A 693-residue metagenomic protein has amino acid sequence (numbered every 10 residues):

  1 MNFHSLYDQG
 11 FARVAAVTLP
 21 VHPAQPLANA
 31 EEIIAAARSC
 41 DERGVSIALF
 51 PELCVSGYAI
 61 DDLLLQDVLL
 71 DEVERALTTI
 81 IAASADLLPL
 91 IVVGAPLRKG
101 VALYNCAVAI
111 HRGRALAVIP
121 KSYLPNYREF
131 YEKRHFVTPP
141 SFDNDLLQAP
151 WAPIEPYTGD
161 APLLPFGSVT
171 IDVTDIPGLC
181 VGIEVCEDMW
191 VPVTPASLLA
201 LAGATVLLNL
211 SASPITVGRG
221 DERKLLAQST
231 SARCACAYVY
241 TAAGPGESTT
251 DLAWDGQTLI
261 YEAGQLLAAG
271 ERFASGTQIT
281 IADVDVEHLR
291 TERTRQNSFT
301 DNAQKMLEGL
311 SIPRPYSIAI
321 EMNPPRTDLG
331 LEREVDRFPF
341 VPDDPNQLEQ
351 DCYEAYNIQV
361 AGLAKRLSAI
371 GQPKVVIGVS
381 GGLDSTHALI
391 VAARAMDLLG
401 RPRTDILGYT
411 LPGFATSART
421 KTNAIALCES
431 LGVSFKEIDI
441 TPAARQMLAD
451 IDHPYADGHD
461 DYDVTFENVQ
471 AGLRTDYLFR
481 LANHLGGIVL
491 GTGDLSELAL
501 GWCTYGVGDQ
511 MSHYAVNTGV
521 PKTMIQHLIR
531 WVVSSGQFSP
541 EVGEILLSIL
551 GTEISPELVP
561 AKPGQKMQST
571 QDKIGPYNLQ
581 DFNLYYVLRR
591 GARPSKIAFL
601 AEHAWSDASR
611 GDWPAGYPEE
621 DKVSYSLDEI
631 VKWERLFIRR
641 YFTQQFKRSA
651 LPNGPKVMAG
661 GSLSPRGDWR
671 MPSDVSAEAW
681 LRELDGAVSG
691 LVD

Functional and structural regions predicted by a protein language model:
M1-G378, R394-R403, F435: Enzyme catalytic cores with a strong preference for nitrogen-chemistry domains
N29, P177-L179, C234-C236, P245-S248 (+4 more regions): ATP/NTP-dependent adenylation/nucleotidyl-transfer catalytic domains that generate, transfer, or process NMP-activated
